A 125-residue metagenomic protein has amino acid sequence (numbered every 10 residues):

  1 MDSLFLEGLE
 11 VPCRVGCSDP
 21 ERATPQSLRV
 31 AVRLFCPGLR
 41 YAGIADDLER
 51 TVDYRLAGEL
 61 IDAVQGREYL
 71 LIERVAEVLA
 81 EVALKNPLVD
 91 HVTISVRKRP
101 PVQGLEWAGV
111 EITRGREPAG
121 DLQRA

Functional and structural regions predicted by a protein language model:
M1-A125: N-terminal, polar/charged subdomain of small-to-medium soluble alpha/beta proteins
